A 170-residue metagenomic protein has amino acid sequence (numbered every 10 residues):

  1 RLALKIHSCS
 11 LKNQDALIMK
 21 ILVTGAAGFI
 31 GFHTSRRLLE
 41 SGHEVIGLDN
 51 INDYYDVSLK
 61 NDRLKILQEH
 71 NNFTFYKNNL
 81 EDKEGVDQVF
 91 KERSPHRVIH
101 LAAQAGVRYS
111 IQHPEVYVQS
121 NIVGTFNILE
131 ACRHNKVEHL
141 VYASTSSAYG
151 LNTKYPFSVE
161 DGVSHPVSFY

Functional and structural regions predicted by a protein language model:
L4-I6, L101: Compositionally biased, low-complexity segments
Q14-Y170: N-terminal Rossmann-like NAD(P)+-binding domain of SDR-like oxidoreductases, especially those catalyzing
